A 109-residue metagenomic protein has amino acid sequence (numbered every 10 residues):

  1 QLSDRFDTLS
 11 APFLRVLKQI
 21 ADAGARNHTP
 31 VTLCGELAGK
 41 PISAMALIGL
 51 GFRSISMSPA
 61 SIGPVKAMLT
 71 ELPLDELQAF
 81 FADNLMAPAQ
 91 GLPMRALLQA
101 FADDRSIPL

Functional and structural regions predicted by a protein language model:
Q1-L109: Non-catalytic helical/linker scaffolds that mediate oligomerization, partner binding, and domain coupling around large
